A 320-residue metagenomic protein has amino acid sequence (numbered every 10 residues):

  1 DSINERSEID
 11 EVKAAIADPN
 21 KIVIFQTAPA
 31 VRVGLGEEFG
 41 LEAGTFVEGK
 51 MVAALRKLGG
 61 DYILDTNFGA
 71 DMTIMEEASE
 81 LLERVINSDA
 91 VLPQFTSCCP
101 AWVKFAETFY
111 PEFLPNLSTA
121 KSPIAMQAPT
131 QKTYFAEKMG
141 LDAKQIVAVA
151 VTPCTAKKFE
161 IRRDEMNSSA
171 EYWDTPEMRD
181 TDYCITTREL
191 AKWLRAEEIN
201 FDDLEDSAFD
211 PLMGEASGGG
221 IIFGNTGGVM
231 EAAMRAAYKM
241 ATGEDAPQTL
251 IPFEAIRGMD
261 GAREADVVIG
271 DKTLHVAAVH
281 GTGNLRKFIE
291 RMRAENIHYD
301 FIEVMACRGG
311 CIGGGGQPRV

Functional and structural regions predicted by a protein language model:
D1-S2: A conserved hydrophobic secondary-structure block that centers on an alpha-helix together with its immediately flanking
E5-V320: Iron-sulfur-associated redox domains of electron-transfer enzymes in respiratory and anaerobic energy metabolism
